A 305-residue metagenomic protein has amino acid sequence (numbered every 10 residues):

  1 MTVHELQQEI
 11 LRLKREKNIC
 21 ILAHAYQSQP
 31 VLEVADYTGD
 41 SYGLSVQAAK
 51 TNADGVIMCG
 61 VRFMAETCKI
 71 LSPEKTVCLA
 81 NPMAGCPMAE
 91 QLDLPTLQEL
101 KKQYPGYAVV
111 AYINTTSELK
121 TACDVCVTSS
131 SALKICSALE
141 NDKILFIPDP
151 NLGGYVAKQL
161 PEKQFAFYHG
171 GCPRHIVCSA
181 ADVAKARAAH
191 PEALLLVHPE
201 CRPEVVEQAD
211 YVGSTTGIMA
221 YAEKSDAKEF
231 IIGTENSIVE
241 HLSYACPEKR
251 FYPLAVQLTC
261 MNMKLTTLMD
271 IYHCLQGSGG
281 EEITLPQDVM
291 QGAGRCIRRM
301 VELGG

Functional and structural regions predicted by a protein language model:
M1-I232, I238-G305: Active-site loop-to-helix "anion-binding N-cap" substructures in soluble metabolic enzymes
